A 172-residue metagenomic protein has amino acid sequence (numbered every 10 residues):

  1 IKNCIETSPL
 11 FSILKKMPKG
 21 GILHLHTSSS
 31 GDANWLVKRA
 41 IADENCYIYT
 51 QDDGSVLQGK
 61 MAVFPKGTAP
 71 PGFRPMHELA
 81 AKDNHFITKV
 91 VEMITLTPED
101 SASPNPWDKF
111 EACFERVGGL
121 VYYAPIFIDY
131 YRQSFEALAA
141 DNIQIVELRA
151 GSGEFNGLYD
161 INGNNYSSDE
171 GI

Functional and structural regions predicted by a protein language model:
I1-I172: Metal-cofactor-binding active-site regions of metalloenzymes
